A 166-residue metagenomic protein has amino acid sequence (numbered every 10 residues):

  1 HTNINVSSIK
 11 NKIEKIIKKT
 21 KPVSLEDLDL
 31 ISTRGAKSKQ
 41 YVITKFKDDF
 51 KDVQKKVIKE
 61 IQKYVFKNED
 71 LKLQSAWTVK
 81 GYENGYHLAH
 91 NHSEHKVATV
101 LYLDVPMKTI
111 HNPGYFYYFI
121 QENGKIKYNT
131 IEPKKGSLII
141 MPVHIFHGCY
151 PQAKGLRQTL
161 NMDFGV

Functional and structural regions predicted by a protein language model:
H1-N68, N84-Y86: Non-heme Fe(II)/2-oxoglutarate
D70-P151, L156-V166: Catalytic core of non-heme Fe(II) oxygenases with the double-stranded beta-helix
